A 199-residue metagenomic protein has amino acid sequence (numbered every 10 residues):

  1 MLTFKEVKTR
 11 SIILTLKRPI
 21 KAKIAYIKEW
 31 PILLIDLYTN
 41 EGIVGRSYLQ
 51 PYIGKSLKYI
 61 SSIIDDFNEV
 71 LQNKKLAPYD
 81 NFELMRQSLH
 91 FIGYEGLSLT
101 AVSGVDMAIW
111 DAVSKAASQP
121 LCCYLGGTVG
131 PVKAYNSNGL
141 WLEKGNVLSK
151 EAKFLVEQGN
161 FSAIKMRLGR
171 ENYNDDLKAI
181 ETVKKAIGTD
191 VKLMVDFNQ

Functional and structural regions predicted by a protein language model:
M1-R46, Q50-Y52: Structured beta-strand/loop patches that form or line metal/cofactor-binding pockets in enzymes
E6, E83-L84, C122-G127, N136 (+1 more regions): Beta-strand segments within the central parallel beta-sheet cores of soluble alpha/beta enzyme folds
E6, Y38-A116: Metal- or metallocofactor-binding catalytic centers and their adjacent structured scaffolds across diverse enzyme
P31-L33, D65, V132: Residues at beta-strand starts and edge strands
D106-L142: Glycine-rich, aromatic-flanked loop segments that form ligand/cofactor-binding clefts across common enzyme folds
G127-Q199: Metal-dependent enolase-superfamily TIM-barrel catalytic cores that perform enediolate-based chemistry
